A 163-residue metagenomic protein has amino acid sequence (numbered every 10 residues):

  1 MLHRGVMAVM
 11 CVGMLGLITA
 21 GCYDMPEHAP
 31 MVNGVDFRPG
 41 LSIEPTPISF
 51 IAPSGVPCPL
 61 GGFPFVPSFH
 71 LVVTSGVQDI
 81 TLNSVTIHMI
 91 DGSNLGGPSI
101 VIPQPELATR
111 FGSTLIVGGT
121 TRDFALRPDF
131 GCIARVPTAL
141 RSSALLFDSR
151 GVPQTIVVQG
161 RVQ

Functional and structural regions predicted by a protein language model:
M1-C11: Bacterial N-terminal signal peptides that target proteins for export
I18-G21: C-terminal motif of bacterial Sec signal peptides marking the signal peptidase cleavage site
Y23-P26: Bacterial signal peptide processing site
A29-V35, G40, T46, D129-Q163: Surface-exposed edge beta-strand/loop patches
S49-F65, T74-V77, V117: Short, solvent-exposed beta-strand/turn "edge" segments of beta-rich domains on protein surfaces
G62-H70, P137-L140: Short, solvent-exposed loop/turn segments enriched in Ser/Thr/Gly
V72-G118: The feature marks short-to-medium sequence segments in extracytoplasmic or secretory-pathway proteins
Q104-S142, D148: Short, solvent-exposed, Trp/other aromatic-anchored flexible loops in extracytoplasmic proteins
